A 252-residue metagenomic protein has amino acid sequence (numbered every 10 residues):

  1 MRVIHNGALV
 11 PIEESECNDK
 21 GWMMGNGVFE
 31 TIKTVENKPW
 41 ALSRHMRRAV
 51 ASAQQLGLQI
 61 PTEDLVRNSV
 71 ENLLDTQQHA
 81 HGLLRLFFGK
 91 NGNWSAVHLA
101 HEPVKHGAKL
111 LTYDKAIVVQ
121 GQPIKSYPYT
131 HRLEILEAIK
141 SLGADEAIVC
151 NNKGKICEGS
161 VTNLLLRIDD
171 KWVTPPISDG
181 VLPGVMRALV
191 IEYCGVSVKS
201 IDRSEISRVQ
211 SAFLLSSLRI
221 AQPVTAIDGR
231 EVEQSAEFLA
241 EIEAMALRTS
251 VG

Functional and structural regions predicted by a protein language model:
M1-N72, T76, G89, N93-G252: Helix-start/capping segments and mature chain N-termini
A80-G82: Exposed beta-strand face motif in extracellular beta-rich ectodomains
R85: Dinucleotide-binding Rossmann-like beta1-alpha1 core, especially the glycine-rich loop that anchors the ADP
